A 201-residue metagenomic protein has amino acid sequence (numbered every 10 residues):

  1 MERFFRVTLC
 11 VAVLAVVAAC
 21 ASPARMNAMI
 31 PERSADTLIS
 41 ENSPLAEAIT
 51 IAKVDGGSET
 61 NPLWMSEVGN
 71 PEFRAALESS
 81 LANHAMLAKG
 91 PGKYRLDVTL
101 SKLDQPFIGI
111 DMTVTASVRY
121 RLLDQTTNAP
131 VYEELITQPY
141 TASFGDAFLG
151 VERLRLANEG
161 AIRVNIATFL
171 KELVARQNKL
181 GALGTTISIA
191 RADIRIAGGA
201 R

Functional and structural regions predicted by a protein language model:
M1-C20: Sec-dependent bacterial lipoprotein signal peptides
C20-A75, V174-R201: A structural "domain/chain start" motif
S40-L45, A88-K93, R121-E133: A short, structured loop/turn motif at beta-sheet edges
K53-G56, T99-D104, I136-Y140: Generic short beta-strand segments
S58-S66, T126-E172, K179: Short secondary-structure boundary motifs at beta->alpha junctions and helix caps
A76-L87, T168-L180: Structured segments of extracytoplasmic/periplasmic soluble domains in secreted or envelope-associated proteins
A88-Q105: A short, hydrophobic beta-strand-centered structural micro-motif
G90, I110-T115: A generic structural micro-feature
